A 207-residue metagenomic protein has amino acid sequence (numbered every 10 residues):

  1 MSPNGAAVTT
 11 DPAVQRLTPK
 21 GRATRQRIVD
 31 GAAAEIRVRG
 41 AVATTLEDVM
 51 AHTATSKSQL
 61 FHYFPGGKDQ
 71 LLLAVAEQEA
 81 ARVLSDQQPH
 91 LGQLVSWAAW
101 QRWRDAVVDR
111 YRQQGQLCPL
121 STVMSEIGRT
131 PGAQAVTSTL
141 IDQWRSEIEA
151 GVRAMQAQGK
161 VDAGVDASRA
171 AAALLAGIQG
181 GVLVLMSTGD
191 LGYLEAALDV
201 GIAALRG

Functional and structural regions predicted by a protein language model:
M1-P12, D105-A106, D142-Q158, T188-G207: C-terminal peripheral helix-coil segments that are non-catalytic and often amphipathic
R27, E35-A74: Helix-turn-helix
A76-V83: Short, basic, alpha-helical segments at the C-terminal edge of helix-turn-helix-like DNA-binding modules
L84, Q88-P89, A98, P131-Q158 (+2 more regions): Amphipathic alpha-helical packing segments from all-alpha helical-bundle domains
S85-Q116, A167-L174: Hydrophobic alpha-helical connector segments
A99, R112-G132: Amphipathic alpha-helical segments used for helix-helix packing
R110-Q113, E126-R129, A154, L174-G192 (+1 more regions): Amphipathic C-terminal alpha-helical segment
P119, V165-V184, A196-A203: Hydrophobic alpha-helical segments that form the core of small-molecule binding pockets and/or dimer interfaces
